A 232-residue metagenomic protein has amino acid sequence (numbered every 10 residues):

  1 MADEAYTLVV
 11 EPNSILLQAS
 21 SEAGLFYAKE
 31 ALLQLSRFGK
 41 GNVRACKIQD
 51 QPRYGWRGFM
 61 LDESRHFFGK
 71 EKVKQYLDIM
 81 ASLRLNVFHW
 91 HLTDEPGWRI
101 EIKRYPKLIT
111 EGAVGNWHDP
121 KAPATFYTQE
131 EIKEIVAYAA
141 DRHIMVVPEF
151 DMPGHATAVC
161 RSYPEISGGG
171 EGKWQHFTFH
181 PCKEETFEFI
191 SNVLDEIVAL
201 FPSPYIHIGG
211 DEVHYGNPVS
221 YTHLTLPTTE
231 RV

Functional and structural regions predicted by a protein language model:
M1-W56: Contiguous, structured surface segment used for ligand recognition
S21, M80, V146, I208: Conserved, mostly hydrophobic/aromatic
G58-F67, V114-F126, W174-E188: The substrate-binding groove and active-site-proximal loops of carbohydrate-active enzymes, especially glycoside
R65-H91: A conserved hydrophobic secondary-structure block that centers on an alpha-helix together with its immediately flanking
R84-T128: Aromatic-lined carbohydrate-binding/catalytic grooves of carbohydrate-active enzymes
P96-A113, G154-K173, S220-Y221: Aromatic- and acidic-residue-enriched segments that line the glycan-binding/catalytic groove of carbohydrate-active
I135-I144, P148, P153, F179-I206: An active-site-proximal structural segment forming one wall of the substrate-binding cleft that immediately precedes
T222-T228: Conserved small/polar residues in nucleotide/adenosyl-binding loops
